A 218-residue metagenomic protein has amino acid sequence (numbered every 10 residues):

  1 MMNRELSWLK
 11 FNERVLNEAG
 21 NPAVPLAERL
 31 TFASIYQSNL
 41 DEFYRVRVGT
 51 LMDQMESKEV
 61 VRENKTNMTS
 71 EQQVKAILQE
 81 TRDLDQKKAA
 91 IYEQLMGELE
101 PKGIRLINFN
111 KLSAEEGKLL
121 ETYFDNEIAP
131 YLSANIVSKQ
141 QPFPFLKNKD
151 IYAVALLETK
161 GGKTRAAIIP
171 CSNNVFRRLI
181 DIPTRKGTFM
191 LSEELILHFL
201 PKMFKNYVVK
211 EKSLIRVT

Functional and structural regions predicted by a protein language model:
M1-T218: N-terminal non-catalytic structural scaffold regions of very large proteins
